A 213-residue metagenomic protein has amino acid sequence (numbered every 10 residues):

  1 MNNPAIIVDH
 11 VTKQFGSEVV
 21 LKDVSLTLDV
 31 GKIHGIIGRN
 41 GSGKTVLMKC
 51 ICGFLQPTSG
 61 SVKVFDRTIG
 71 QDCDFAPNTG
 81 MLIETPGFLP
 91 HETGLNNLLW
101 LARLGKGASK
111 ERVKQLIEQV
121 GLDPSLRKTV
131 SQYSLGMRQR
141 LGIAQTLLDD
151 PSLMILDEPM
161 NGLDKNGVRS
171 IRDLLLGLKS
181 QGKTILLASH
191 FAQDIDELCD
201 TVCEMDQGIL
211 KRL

Functional and structural regions predicted by a protein language model:
I37-R39: The feature captures the beta-strand-to-loop junction immediately N-terminal to the Walker
C52: Helix-to-loop junction immediately C-terminal to a conserved catalytic motif
G60-F75: Conserved ABC transporter NBD signature motif
L99, K110-S125: Conserved ABC ATPase "signature" region
I143: Hydrophobic anchor residue at the start of the ABC signature
M154-E158: Catalytic Walker B motif of ABC-type/P-loop ATPase nucleotide-binding domains
